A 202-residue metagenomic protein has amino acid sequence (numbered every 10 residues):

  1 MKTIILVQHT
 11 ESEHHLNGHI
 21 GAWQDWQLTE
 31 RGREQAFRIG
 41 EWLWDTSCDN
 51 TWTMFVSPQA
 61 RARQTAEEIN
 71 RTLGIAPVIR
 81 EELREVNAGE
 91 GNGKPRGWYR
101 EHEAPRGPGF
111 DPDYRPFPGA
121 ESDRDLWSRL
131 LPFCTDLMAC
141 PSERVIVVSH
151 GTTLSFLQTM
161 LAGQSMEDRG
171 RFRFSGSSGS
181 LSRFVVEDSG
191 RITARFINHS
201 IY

Functional and structural regions predicted by a protein language model:
K2, I75-I79, E85-G97, T159-Y202: Acidic, low-complexity terminal tails and accessory targeting/binding regions of phosphate-metabolizing enzymes
I4, W52, E143-T152: Generic beta-sheet signal
V7-A76: Active-site-proximal alpha-helix that buttresses catalytic centers in soluble enzyme cores
T10, G151, S200: Active-site metal-binding loops of divalent metal-dependent hydrolases
E13, R61-R63, E85-V86, T153-S155: Short, active-site-adjacent cap segments at secondary-structure transitions
Q27, N70-L131, F196: Phosphate-handling substructures
T46-N50, L137-R144: Glycine-rich phosphate-binding loop signature in dinucleotide/nucleotide-binding domains
V56-S57, S128, V148-S149: Short beta-strand scaffold positions
